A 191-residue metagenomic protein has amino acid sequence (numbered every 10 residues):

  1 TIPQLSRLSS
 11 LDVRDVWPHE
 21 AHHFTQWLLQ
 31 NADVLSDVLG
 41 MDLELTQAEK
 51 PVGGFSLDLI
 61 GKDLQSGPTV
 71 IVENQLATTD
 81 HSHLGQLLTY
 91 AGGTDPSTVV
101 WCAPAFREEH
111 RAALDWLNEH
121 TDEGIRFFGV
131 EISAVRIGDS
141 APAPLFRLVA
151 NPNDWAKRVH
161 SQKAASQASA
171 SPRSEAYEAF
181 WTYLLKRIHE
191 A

Functional and structural regions predicted by a protein language model:
T1-A191: Charged, terminal alpha-helix-loop-beta segments that serve as non-catalytic nucleic-acid engagement and/or assembly
